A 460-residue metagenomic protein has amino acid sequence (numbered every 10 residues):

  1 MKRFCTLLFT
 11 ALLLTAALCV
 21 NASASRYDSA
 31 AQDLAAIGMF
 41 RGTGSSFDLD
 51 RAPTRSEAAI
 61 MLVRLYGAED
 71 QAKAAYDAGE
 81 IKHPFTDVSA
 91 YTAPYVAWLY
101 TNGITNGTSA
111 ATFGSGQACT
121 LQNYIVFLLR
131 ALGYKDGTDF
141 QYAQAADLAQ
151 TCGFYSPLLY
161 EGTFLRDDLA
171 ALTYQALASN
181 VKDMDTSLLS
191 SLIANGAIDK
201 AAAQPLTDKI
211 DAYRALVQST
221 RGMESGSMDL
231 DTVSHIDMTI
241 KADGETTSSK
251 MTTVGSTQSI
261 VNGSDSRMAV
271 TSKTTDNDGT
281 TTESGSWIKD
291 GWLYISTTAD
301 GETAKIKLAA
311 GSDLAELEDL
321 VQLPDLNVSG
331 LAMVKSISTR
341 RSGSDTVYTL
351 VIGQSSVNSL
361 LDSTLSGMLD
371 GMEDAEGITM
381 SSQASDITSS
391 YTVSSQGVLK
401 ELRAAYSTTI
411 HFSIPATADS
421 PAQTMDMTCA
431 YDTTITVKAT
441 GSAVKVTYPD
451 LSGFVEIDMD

Functional and structural regions predicted by a protein language model:
K2-A30, A36-A93, N102-T163, L177-D208: Feature responds to low-complexity, polar/acidic, surface-exposed segments characteristic of secreted/exported proteins
L99: Calponin-homology-like cytoskeleton-binding modules and closely related N-terminal microtubule-contacting segments
G162-R166, D386: Trp-centered recognition loops
Q204-D460: Subset-of-secretome marker
